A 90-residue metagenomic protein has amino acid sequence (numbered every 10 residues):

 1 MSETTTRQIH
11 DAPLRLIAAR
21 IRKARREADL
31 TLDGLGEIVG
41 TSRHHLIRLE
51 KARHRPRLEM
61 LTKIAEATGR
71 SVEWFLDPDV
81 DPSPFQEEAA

Functional and structural regions predicted by a protein language model:
S2-E27: A short, Lys/Arg-rich alpha-helix, primarily the initiator
S2-T6, L76-A90: Short, charged recognition helix plus adjacent turn of helix-turn-helix-like nucleic-acid-binding domains
A19, R43-H44, L58-L61: Short alpha-helical elements of helix-turn-helix
A19-I38, K63: Short basic helix-loop element that most often maps to the first helix and adjoining turn of HTH DNA-binding modules
I21, L35-G36, L46-L49, F75: Conserved hydrophobic/aromatic packing and binding residues within compact polymer-binding modules
G40, E59-W74: DNA major-groove recognition helix of helix-turn-helix/homeodomain DNA-binding modules
G40-P56: Recognition helix of helix-turn-helix/homeodomain-like DNA-binding domains that insert into the DNA major groove
R53-E66, P82-P84: Short, basic-rich loop-to-helix N-cap that marks the start of a DNA-contacting helix
